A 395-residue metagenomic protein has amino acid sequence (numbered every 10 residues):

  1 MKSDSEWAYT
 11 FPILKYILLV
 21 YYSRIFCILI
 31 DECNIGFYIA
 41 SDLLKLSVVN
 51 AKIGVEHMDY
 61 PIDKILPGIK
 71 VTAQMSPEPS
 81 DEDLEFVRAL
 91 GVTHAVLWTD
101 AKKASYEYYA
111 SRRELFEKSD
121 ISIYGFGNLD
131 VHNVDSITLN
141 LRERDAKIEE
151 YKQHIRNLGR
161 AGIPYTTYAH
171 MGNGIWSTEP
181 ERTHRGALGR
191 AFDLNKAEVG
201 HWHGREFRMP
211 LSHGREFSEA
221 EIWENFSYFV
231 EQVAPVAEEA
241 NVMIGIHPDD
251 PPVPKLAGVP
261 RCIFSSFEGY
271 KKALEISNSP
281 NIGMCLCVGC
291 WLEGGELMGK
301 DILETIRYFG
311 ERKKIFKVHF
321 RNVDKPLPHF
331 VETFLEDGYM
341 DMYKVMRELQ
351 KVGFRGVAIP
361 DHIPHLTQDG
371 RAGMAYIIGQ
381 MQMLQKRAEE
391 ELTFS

Functional and structural regions predicted by a protein language model:
I35-H57: Short, Lys/Arg-enriched N-terminal segments with co-localized hydrophobic residues within the first ~10-30 amino acids
I53, H57-K70, D83, D135-I137 (+10 more regions): Histidine-acidic metal/acid-base catalytic patches
M75-S80, A101-K102, L297-M298: Short beta->alpha connector loops
P79-D100, A161: Catalytic domains of carbohydrate-active enzymes, especially glycoside hydrolases
W98-S227, E238-E239, C290, Q350: Structural motif corresponding to the early beta-alpha repeats
